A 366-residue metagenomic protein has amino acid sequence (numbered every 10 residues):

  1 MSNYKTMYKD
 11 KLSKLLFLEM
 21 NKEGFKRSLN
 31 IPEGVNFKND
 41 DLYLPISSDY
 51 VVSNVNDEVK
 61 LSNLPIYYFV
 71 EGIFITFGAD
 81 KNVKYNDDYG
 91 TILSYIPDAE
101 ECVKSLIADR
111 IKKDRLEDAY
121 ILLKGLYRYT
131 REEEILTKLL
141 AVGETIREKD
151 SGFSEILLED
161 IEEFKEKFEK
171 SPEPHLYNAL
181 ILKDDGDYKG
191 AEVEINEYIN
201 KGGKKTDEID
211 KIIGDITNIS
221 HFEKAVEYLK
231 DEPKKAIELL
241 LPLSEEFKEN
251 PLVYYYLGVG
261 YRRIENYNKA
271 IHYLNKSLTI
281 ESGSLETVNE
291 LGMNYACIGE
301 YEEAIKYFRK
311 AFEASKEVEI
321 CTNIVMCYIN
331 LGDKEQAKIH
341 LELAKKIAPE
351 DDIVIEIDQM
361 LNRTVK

Functional and structural regions predicted by a protein language model:
E100, E133-E134, P172-E173, T206 (+5 more regions): Helix-start (N-cap) detector for alpha-helical repeat units in TPR-like alpha-solenoids, especially tetratricopeptide
I111, K183, Y228-L229, Y255 (+4 more regions): Position-specific recognition of the canonical hydrophobic site in helix A of tetratricopeptide repeat
R128-Y129, E166-F168, K201, E246 (+3 more regions): Structural marker of alpha-solenoid helical repeat scaffolds
K138-L139, Y177, I212, Y256 (+3 more regions): Canonical tetratricopeptide repeat
